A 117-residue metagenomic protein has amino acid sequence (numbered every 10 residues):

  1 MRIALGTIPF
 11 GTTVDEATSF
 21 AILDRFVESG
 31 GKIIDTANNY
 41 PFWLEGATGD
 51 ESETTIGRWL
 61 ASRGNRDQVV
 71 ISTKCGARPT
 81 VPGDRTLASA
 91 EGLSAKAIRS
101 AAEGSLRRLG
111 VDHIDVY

Functional and structural regions predicted by a protein language model:
M1-F10, S72-S89, H113: N-terminal small/glycine-rich loop or linker at the start of catalytic domains across soluble metabolic enzymes
M1-V70: N-terminal binding-site loop/beta-alpha segment at the start of enzyme catalytic domains that lines or forms
F26, K74, R108: Conserved catalytic core of Hanks-type protein kinase domains
F42-G49, K74-V81, V111-Y117: Noncatalytic linker/hinge segments flanking ATPase motor cores
T55-W59, K74, A97, A101-G104: Generic beta-strand or strand-like secondary-structure segments
N65, T73, L93: An active-site metal/cofactor-coordinating segment within enzyme catalytic domains
P82-Y117: Glycine/proline-rich, positively charged, aromatic-decorated active-site loop/lid region on the catalytic face
